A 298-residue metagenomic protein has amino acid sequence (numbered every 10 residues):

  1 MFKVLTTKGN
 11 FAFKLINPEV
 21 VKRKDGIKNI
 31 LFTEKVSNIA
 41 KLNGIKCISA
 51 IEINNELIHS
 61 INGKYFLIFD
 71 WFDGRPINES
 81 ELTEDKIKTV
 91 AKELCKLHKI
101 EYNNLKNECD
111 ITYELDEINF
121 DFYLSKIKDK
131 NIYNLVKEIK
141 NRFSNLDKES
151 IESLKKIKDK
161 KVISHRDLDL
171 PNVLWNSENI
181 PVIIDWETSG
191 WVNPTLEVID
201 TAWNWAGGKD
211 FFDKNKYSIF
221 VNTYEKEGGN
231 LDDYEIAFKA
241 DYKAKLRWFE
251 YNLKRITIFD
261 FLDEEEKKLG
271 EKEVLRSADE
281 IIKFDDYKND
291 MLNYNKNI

Functional and structural regions predicted by a protein language model:
M1-T6, A12-F13, K148-L196: Active-site acidic catalytic loop and adjacent metal/ATP-binding pocket of ATP-dependent phosphoryl transfer enzymes
I16-N62, D85-K88: A conserved alpha-helical element in kinase catalytic cores
K41, H98-Y102, A206, E225-G228: Protein kinase-like catalytic domain
N62-R75: Conserved short submotifs of the Hanks-type protein kinase catalytic core that shape the nucleotide-binding pocket
S80-K137, K161: A cross-family kinase active-site recognition segment
T195-G229, K243-F261: Active-site activation/catalytic loop segments of kinase-like enzymes and analogous catalytic loops in related
L231-D241: All-alpha amphipathic helical-bundle segments outside canonical DNA-binding/catalytic cores that form hydrophobic
W248-I298: ATP/Mg2+ or Mg2+-diphosphate-binding catalytic cores that bind nucleotide phosphates or diphosphates via glycine-rich
